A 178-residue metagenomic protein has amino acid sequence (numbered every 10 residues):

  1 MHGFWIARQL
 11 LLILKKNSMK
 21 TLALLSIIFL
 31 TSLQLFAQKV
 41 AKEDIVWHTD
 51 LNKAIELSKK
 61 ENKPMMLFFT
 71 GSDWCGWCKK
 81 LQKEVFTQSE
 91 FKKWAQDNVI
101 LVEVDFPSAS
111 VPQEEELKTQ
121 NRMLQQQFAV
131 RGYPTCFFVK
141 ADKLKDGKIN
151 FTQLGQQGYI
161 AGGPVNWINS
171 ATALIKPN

Functional and structural regions predicted by a protein language model:
M1-V40: Bacterial Sec-dependent N-terminal signal peptides
Q38-E61: N-terminal leader/targeting and pre-domain segments
W47-H48, F91-T119: Thiol-based oxidoreductase modules, predominantly thioredoxin-like and allied folds used for disulfide exchange
E61-D73: Short active-site neighborhood of thiol/selenol oxidoreductases, capturing the structured segment around
M66, C75-K79, C136: The canonical Cys-X-X-Cys-His
S72-C75, V85, F106-V111, R131 (+2 more regions): Solvent-exposed loop/turn segments at secondary-structure junctions within structured extracellular/periplasmic domains
K79-W94: Typically the conserved alpha-helix immediately C-terminal to a functionally engaged Cys/Sec in thioredoxin-like
Q126-Q127, R131-N178: Non-catalytic, surface beta->alpha helical segment in thiol-disulfide oxidoreductase systems
